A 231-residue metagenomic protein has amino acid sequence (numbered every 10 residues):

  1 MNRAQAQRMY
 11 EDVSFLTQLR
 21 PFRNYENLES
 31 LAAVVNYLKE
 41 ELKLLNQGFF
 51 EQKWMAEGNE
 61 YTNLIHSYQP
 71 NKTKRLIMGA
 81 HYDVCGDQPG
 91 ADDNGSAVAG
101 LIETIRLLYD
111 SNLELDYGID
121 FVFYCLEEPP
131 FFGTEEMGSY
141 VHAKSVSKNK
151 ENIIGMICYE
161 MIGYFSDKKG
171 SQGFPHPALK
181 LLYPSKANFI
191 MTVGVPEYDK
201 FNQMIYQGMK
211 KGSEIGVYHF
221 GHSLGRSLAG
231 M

Functional and structural regions predicted by a protein language model:
R8-E11, F15, E29, A33-Y37 (+9 more regions): Extracytoplasmic/secreted proteins, especially bacterial periplasmic and envelope-associated proteins
M9, G58-N59, Q69-K72, L113-D116 (+1 more regions): Extracellular/periplasmic catalytic domains that process cell-envelope and extracellular macromolecules
E11-N71, H219: A non-catalytic alpha/beta surface segment that caps or lines the substrate-entry region of metallo-dependent hydrolase
D12-N24, A80, F123-Y124, Y183-N188: Acidic/histidine-rich, surface-exposed loop or edge segments in extracytoplasmic proteins
F15, N63-S67, I77-H81, D120-Y124 (+1 more regions): Soluble periplasmic/extracytoplasmic beta-strand elements of cell-envelope proteins
L45-Q47, K72-L76, L115-D120, K150-G155 (+1 more regions): Loop/turn elements at helix/coil->beta-strand transitions in domains of secreted/extracellular proteins
C85-Y206, G230: Acidic/histidine-rich catalytic neighborhood of metal-dependent amide-processing enzymes
Y206, G212-M231: Short catalytic/ligand-gating loop segments at beta-alpha or beta-beta junctions within enzyme catalytic domains
